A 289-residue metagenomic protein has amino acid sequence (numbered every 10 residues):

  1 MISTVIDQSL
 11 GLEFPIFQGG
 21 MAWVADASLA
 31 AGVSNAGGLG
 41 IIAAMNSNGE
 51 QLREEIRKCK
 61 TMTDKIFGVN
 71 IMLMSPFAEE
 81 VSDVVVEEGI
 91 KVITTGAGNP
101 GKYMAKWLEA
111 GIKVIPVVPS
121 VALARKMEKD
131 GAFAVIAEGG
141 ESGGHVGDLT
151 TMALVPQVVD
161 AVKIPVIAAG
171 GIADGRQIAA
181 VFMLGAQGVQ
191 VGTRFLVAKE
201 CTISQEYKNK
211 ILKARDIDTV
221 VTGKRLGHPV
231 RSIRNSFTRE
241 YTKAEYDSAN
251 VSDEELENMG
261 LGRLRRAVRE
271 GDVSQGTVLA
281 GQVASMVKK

Functional and structural regions predicted by a protein language model:
M1-P165: Active-site entrance/lid segments in N-terminal catalytic domains of soluble metabolic enzymes
M21, G171-I172: Active-site metal-binding loops of divalent metal-dependent hydrolases
A153-I167, A173-K289: Conserved active-site-proximal phosphate/metal-binding subdomains
